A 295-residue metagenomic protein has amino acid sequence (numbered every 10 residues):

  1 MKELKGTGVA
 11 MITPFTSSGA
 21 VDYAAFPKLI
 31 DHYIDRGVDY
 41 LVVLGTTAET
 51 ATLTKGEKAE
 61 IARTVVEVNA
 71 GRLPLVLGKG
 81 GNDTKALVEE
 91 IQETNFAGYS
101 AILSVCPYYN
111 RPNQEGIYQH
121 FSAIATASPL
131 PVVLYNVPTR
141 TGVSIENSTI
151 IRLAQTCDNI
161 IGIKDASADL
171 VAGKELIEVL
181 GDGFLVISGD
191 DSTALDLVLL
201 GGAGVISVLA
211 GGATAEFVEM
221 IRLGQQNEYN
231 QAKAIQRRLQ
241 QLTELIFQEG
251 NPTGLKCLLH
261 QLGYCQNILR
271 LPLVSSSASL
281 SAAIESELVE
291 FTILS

Functional and structural regions predicted by a protein language model:
K2-V9, T13-G142, R152: Active-site beta->alpha loop and helix N-cap motifs at the rims of alpha/beta catalytic domains
E3-P14, H32, R36-V38, T47 (+1 more regions): C-terminal alpha-helical cap/extension of soluble enzyme domains
S17, Y23, K55, N147 (+2 more regions): Alpha-helix N-capping/helix-start residues
F26, K58, A62, L87 (+8 more regions): A general structural signal for well-ordered alpha-helical segments in protein cores
L53-G56, E89, Q114-I117, I145-N147 (+3 more regions): Short secondary-structure transition/capping segments
E67-L73, F96-G98, S128-L130, Q155-N159 (+4 more regions): Short helix-capping segments at alpha-helix termini
T126-A127, R140-F247: Catalytic alpha/beta core domains of metabolic enzymes, predominantly
N136-V137, N159-I160, R270-L271: Glycine-rich phosphate-binding "P-loop"
